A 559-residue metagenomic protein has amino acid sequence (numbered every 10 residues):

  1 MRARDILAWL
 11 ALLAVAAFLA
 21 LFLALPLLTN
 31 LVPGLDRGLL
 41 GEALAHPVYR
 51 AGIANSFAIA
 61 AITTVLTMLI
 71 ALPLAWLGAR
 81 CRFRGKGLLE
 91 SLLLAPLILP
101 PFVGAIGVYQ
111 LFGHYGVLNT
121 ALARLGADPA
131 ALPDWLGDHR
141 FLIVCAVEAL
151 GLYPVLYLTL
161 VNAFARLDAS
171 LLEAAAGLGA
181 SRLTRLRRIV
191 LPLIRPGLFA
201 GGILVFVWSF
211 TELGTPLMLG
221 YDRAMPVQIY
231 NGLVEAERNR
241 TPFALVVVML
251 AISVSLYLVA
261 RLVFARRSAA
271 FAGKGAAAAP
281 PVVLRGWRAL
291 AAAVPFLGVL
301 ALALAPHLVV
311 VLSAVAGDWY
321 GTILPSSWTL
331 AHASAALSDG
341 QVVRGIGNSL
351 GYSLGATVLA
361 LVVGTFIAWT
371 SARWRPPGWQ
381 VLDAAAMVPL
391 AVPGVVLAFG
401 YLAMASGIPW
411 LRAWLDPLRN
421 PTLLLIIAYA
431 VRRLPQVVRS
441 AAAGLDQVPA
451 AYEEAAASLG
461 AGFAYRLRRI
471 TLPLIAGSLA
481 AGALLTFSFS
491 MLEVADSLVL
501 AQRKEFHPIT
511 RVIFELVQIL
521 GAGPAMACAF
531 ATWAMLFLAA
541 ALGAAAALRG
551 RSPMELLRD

Functional and structural regions predicted by a protein language model:
R4-R37, P47-A165, L193-L213, M218 (+7 more regions): Membrane-water interface segments at the C-terminal ends of transmembrane alpha-helices in multi-pass inner-membrane
N30-G41, Y115-P129, L219-P226, R267-A276 (+2 more regions): Peri-membrane helix termini and adjoining interfacial loops of integral membrane proteins
I53, G179-S181, R188, G460: Polytopic alpha-helical membrane proteins, predominantly small-molecule transporters/carriers
Q110, F210-E237, T322-S326, D416 (+2 more regions): Glycine-rich helix-loop "coupling/hinge" segments at transmembrane-helix boundaries in multipass transporters
L171, A269-P280, Y452, L548-D559: Short cytosolic juxtamembrane segments of multi-pass membrane proteins
L171, M225, S255-K274, H307-V310: Juxtamembrane interface elements at the cytosolic ends of transmembrane helices in multi-pass membrane proteins
A176, A457: Alpha-helical residues within the helix-turn-helix
V263-V294, G298: Flexible interhelical linker loops that connect adjacent transmembrane helices in multi-pass membrane transporters
